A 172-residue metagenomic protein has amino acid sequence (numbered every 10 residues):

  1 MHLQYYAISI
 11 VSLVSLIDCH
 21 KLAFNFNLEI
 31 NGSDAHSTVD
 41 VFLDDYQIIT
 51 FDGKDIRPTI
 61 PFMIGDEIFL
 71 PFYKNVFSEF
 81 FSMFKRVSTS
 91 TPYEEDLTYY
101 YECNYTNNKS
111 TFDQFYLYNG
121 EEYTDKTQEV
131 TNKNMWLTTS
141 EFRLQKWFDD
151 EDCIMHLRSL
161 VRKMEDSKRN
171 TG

Functional and structural regions predicted by a protein language model:
H2-G172: Extracellular/lumenal regions of secretory-pathway proteins
